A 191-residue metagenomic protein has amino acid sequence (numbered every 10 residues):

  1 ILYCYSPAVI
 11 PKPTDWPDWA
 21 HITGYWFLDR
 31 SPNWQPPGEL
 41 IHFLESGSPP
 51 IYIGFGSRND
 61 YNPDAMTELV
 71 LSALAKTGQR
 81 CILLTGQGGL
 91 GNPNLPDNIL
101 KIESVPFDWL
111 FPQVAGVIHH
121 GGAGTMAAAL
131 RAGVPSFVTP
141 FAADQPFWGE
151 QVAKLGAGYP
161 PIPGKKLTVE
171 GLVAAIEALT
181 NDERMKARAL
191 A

Functional and structural regions predicted by a protein language model:
I1-Y5, L44-E45, I51, V70 (+2 more regions): Nucleotide-activated sugar donor-binding and catalytic core shared by glycosyltransferases and related lipid-linked
A8-G116: Donor-nucleotide binding loops and adjacent catalytic segments primarily of GT-B fold Leloir glycosyltransferases
